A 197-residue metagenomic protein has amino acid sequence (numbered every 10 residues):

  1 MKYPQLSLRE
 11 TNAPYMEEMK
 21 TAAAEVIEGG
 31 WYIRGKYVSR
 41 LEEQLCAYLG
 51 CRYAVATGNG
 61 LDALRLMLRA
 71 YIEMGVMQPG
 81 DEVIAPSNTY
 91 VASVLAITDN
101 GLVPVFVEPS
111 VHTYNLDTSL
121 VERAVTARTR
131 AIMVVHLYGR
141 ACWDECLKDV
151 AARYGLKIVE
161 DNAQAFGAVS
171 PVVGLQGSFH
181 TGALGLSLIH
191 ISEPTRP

Functional and structural regions predicted by a protein language model:
M1-W31, K36: N-terminal "arm"/small-domain region of PLP-dependent enzymes with the aminotransferase-like
Q5-S7, G58, M133-V135: Short beta-strand segments
W31, K36-E82, A96-T98, F106: Phosphate-binding glycine-rich loop
E43, E145-K148, F179: Active-site phosphate/pyrophosphate- and oxyanion-stabilizing loops and adjacent acidic/basic residues in soluble
L49, Q78, A127, G182 (+1 more regions): Structured loop/turn residues at beta-strand edges in well-structured enzyme cores
I72-L137, A141-R153, K157-N162, G167-V169: PLP-dependent aminotransferase-like
R153, P171-L188: Radical SAM/AdoMet-radical enzyme domain recognition
L186-P197: Residue-level detector of conserved catalytic or cofactor/ligand-binding positions in enzyme active sites
